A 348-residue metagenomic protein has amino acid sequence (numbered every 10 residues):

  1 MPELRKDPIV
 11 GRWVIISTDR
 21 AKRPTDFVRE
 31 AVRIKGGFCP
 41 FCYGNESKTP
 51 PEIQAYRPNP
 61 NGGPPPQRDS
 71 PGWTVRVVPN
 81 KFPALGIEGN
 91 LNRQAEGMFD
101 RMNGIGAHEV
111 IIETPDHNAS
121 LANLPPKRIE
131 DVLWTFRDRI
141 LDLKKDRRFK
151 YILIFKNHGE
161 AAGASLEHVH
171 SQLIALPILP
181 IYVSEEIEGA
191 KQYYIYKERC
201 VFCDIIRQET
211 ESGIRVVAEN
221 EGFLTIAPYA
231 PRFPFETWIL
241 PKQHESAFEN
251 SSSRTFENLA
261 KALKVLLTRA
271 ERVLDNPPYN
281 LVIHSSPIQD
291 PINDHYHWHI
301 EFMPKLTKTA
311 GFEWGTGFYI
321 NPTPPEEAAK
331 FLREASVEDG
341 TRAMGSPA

Functional and structural regions predicted by a protein language model:
M1-H168, I174-S246, N276-Y279, I288-A348: Active-site microenvironments that recognize anionic phosphate/pyrophosphate groups
S251-P291: Extended, compositionally biased non-globular segments
